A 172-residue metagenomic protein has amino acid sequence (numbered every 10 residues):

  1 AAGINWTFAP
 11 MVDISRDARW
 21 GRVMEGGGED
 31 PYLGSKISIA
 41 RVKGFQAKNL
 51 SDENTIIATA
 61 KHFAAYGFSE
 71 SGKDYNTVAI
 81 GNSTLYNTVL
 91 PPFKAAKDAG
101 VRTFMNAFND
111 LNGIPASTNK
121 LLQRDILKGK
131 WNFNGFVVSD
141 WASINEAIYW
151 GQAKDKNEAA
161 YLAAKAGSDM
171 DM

Functional and structural regions predicted by a protein language model:
A1-M172: Glycoside hydrolase catalytic-domain context in secreted enzymes
